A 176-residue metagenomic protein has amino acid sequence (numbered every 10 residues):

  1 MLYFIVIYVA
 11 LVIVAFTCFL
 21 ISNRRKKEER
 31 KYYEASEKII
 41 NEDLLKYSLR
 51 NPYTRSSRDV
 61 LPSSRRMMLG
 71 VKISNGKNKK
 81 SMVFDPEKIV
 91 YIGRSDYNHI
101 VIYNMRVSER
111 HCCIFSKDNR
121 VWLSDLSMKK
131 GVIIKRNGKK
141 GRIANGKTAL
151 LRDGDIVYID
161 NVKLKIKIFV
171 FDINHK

Functional and structural regions predicted by a protein language model:
L2-Y103, F171-K176: Intrinsically disordered, low-complexity acidic Ser/Thr-rich regulatory segments
V83-F84, C113-F115, L150, Y158: Well-ordered beta-strand positions
K88, Y103, R110, D153-D155 (+1 more regions): Core residues of folded domains in eukaryotic genome-function proteins
Y91, V101, R120-S124, Y158 (+1 more regions): General beta-strand recognition
I92, H111-F115, N119-S124, M128-I133 (+1 more regions): Short hydrophobic/aromatic patches on the structural cores and recognition surfaces of FHA
R94, N104, S116, D125-L126 (+2 more regions): Residue-level recognition of conserved beta-strand positions in structured domain cores
I134-K176: C-terminal boundary/linker segments immediately following FHA domains
